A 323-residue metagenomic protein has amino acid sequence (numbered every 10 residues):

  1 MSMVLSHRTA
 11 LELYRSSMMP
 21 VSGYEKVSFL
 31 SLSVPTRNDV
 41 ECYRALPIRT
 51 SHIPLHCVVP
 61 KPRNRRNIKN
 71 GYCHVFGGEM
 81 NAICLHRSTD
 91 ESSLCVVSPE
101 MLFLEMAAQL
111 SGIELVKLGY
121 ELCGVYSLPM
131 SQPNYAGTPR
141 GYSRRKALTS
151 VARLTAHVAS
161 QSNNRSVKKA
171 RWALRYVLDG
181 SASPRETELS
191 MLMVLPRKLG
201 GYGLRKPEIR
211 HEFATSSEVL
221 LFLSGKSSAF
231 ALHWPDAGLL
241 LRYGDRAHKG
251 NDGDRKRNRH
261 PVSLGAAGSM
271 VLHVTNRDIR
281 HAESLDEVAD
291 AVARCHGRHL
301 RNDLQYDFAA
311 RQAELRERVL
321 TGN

Functional and structural regions predicted by a protein language model:
M1-S166, L304, A310-N323: Short gly/ser-rich loop at a beta-strand->alpha-helix junction or flexible surface loop bordering the NTP-binding
Y142-N323: Surface segments flanking catalytic/ligand-binding clefts of nucleic-acid enzymes
